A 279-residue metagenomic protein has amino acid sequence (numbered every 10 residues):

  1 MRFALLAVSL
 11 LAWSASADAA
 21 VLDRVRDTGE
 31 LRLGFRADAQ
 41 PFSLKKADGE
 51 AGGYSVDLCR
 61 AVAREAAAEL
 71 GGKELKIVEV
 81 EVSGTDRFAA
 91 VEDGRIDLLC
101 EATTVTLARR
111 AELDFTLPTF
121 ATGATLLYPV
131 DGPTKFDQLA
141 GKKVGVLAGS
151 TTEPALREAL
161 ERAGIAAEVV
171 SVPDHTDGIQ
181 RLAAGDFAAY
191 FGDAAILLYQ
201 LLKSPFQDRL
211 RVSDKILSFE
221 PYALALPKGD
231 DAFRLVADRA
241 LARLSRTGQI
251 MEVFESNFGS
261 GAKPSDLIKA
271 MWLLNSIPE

Functional and structural regions predicted by a protein language model:
D23-L99, A111: Extracytoplasmic small-molecule ligand-binding "clamshell" domains of the periplasmic binding protein/Venus flytrap
R26, P154-V170, D208-L210, A242-E279: Ligand-binding clefts/hinges and TM-proximal coupling segments of bilobed small-molecule sensing domains
F35-A39, V80-T85, G94-T106, P129 (+5 more regions): Beta->alpha turn/N-cap motifs
A37-A39, T119-V130, A194, L201-A242 (+1 more regions): Periplasmic-binding protein-like
R60-K76, F115-L117, T152-S171, L201-F206: Ligand-binding cleft/hinge of the Venus flytrap
G72-A89, D131, V169-R181, S218-E220: Short helix-initiation/N-cap motifs at beta->coil->alpha
D86, C100-E112, A155-L160, A183-S218 (+1 more regions): A ligand-binding cleft/hinge motif common to bilobed small-molecule-binding domains
Y128-V144: Flexible hinge/capping segments at coil-to-helix
